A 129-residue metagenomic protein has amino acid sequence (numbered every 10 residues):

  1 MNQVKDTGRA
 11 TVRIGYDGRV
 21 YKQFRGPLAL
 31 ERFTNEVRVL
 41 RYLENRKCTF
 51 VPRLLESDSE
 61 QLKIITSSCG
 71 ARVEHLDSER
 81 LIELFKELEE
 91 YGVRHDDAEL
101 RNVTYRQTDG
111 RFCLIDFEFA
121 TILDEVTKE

Functional and structural regions predicted by a protein language model:
M1-Y42: ATP-binding glycine-rich loop module of kinase domains
R13-D17, S68, R106-Q107: Active-site beta-strand termini and strand-to-loop segments that position acidic
R19-V20, L62-I64, G110-F112: Hydrophobic residues embedded in beta-strands of well-ordered beta-sheets
R25, A29-F33, V37, R41-L84: Conserved structural core of kinase catalytic domains
P52, D97-A98: A generic structural-conservation signal
S78-R80, E90-D96, R106-E129: C-lobe/activation-segment region of protein kinase-like
E87: Conserved polar catalytic motif of the HATPase_c/GHKL fold
R101-N102: Conserved protein-kinase catalytic-loop position immediately C-terminal to the HRD catalytic Asp
